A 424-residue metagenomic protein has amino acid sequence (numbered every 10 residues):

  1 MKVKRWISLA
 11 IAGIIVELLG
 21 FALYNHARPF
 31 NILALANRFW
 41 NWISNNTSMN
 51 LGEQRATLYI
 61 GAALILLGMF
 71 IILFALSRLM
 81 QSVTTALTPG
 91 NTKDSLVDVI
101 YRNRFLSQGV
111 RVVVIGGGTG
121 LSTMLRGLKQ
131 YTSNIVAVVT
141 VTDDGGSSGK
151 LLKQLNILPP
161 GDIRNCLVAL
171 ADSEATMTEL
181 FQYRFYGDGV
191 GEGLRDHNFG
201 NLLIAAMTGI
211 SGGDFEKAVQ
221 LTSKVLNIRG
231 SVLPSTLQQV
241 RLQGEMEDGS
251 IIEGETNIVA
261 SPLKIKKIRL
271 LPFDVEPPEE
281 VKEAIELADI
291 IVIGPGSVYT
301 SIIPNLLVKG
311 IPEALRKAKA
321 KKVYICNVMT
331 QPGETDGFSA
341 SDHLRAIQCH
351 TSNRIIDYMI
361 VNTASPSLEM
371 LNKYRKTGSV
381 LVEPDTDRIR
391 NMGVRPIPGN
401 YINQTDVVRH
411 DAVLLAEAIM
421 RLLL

Functional and structural regions predicted by a protein language model:
M1-N91, Q108, T142-P262, A418-M420: Electropositive, gly/pro-rich neighborhoods at or near active sites that engage anionic ligands
K2-I7, G90, G337-L424: C-terminal functional extensions of proteins
D94-Q108, E276-K282: A short, basic/flexible loop-to-alpha-helix module at the beginning of a structural domain
T119-L125, S147, T300-L307: Short glycine/serine/threonine-rich phosphate/pyrophosphate-binding segments that cradle anionic phosphate groups
S133, A318-K322, I356, V394: A short helix->loop->beta-strand "cap" motif at the edges of active sites that frequently abuts
T142-S148, T300, K322-Y324, M329-G333 (+1 more regions): Short gly/pro/ser/thr-enriched loop/turn and capping motifs at secondary-structure boundaries
A288: An anion/phosphate-binding loop that grips the pyrophosphate of nucleotide cofactors and donors
N305-P312, F338-H343: Charged helix-capping and loop-helix junction motifs
